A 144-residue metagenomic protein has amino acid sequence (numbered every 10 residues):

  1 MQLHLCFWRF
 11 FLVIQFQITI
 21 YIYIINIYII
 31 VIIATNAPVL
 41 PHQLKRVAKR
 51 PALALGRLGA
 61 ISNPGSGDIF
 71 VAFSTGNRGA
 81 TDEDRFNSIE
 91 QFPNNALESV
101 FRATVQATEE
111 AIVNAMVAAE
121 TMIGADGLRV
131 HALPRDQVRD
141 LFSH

Functional and structural regions predicted by a protein language model:
M1, C6, L12-Q17, I24-H144: A structural signal for small-residue-enriched, beta-sheet-centric alpha/beta enzyme cores and oligomeric scaffold folds
